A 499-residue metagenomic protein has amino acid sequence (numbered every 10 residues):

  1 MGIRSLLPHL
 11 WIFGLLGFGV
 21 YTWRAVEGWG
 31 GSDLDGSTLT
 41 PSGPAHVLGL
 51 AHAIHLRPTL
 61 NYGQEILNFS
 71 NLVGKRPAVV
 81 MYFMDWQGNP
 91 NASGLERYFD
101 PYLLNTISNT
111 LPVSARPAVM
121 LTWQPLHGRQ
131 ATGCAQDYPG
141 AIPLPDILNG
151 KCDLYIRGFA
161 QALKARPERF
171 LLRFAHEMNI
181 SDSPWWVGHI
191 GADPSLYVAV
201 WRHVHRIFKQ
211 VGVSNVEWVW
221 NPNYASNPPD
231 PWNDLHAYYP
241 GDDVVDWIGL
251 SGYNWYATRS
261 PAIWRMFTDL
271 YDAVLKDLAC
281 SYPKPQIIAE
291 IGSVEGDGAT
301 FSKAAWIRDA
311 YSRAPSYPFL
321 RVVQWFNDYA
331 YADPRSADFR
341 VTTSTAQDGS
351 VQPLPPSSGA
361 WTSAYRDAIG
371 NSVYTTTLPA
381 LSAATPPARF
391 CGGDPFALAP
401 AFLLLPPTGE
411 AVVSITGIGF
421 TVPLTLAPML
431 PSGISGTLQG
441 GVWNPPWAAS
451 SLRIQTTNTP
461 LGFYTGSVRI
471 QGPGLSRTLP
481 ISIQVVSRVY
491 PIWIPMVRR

Functional and structural regions predicted by a protein language model:
M1-D33: Sec-dependent, cleavable N-terminal signal peptides
L34-Y62, M84, P285-S382, P386: Substrate-binding cleft of secreted/luminal carbohydrate-active enzymes
G49, P77-M84, A118-W123, L171-F174 (+4 more regions): Structural recognition of the beta-strand scaffold that forms the well-ordered cores of secreted hydrolase catalytic
L60-F69, G94-S108, L154-F159, Y224-P240 (+2 more regions): Alpha-helical scaffolding within the catalytic cores of extracellular/periplasmic polymer-degrading hydrolases
W86-W220: Substrate-binding cleft of extracellular glycoside hydrolase catalytic domains
L95-T122, D243-D297: Glycoside hydrolase catalytic-domain groove-lining segments
H205-N233, P283-G296, V322-D328: Aromatic-lined carbohydrate-recognition surfaces of secreted/lumenal glycan-active proteins
A383-Y490: Long beta-sheet-rich domains in secretory-pathway and surface-associated proteins
